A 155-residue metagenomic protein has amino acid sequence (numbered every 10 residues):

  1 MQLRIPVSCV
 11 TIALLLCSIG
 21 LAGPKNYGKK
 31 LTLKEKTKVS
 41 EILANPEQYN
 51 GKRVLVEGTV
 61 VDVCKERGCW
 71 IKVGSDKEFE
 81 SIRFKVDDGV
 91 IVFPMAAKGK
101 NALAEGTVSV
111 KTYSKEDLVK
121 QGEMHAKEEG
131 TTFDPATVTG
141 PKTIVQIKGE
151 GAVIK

Functional and structural regions predicted by a protein language model:
M1, I19-A22: Basic/polar N-terminal segments that are highly enriched at the extreme N-terminus, encompassing both cleavable
M1-V10: Bacterial N-terminal signal peptides that target proteins for export
C9-S18: Bacterial N-terminal signal peptides
L21-K155: OB-fold and OB-like single-stranded nucleic-acid-recognition modules and their adjacent interaction interfaces
